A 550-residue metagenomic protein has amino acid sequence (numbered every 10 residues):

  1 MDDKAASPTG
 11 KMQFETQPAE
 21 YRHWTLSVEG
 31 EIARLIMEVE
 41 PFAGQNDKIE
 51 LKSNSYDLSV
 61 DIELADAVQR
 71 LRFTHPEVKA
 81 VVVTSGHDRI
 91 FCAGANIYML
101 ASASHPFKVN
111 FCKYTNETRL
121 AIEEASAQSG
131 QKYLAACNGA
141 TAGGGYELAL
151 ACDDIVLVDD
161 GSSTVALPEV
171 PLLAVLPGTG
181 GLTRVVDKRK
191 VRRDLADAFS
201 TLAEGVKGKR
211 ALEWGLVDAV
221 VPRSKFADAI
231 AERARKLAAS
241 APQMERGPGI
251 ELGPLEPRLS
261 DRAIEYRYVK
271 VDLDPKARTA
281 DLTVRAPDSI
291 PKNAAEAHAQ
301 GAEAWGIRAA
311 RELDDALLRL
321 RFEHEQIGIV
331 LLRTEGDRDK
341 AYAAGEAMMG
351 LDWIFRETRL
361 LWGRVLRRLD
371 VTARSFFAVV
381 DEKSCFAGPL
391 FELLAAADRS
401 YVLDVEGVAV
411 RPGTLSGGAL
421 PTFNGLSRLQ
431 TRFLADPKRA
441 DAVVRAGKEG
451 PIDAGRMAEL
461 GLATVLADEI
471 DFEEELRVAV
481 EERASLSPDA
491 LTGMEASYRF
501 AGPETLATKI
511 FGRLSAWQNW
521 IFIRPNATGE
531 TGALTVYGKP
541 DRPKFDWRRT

Functional and structural regions predicted by a protein language model:
M1-A80, S85-A93, M99, F107-V109 (+9 more regions): C-terminal alpha-helix plus adjacent terminal tail
G86-H87, F91, I122-L173, F199 (+3 more regions): Glycine-rich beta-to-alpha active-site loop
I97, A101, P106-I122: Well-ordered mid-protein domain cores that form the structural environment of catalytic cofactors
E147-L148, R184-V185, A198, L393 (+2 more regions): Hydrophobic/aromatic ligand-binding patch that stacks against planar heteroaromatic rings of cofactors or nucleotides
V156, D218-A219, T464-V465: Conserved phosphoryl-transfer motifs of two-component systems
G180-L195, G425-A442, P451: Hydrophobic, secondary-structure "cap" segments at the distal end of domains
L403-A419, N424-T431, G450-D471: Catalytic binding pocket for nucleotide-activated donors in carbohydrate/polymer assembly enzymes
